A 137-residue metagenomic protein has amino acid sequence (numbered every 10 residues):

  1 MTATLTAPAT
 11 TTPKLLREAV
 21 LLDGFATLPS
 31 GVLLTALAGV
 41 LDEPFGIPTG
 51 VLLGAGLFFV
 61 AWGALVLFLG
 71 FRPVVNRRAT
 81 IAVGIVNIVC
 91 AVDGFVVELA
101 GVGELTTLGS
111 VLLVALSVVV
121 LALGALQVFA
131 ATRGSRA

Functional and structural regions predicted by a protein language model:
M1-L15: Short, Lys/Arg-rich, polar N-terminal cytosolic tail immediately upstream of the first transmembrane signal-anchor
P13-D23: Membrane-water interface at loop-to-transmembrane-helix junctions
G24-L34, T49-F71, A82-F95, V118-A122: Core segments of alpha-helical transmembrane spans in multipass integral membrane proteins
V32-E43: Short membrane-interface helical motifs at transmembrane helix boundaries in multi-pass membrane transporters
L41-G46, V66-R78, E98-V102: Juxtamembrane helix-break-helix junctions at the cytosolic face of small multi-pass alpha-helical membrane proteins
F45-L52, R78-A82, L105-L116: Non-cytosolic membrane-interface motifs at loop->transmembrane helix junctions
F71-V74, V92-L112, A130-T132: Membrane-helix boundary connector in multi-pass membrane proteins
V118-A137: Membrane-water interface at the C-terminal end of transmembrane alpha helices
